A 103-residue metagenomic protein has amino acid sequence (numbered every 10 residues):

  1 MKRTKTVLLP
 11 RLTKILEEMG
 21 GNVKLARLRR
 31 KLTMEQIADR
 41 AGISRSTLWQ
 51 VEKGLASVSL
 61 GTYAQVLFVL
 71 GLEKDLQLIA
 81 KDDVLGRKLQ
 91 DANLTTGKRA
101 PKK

Functional and structural regions predicted by a protein language model:
K5-R29, I79: A short, Lys/Arg-rich alpha-helix, primarily the initiator
G21-Q36, G97-K103: Short basic helix-loop element that most often maps to the first helix and adjoining turn of HTH DNA-binding modules
V23, M34, R45, L60-Y63: Helix-turn-helix DNA-binding elements, focusing on the entry/boundary residues of the two helices that contact DNA
K31-W49: Short alpha-helical DNA-recognition segment
L55-F68: Short, basic-rich loop-to-helix N-cap that marks the start of a DNA-contacting helix
Q77-K103: Short, charged recognition helix plus adjacent turn of helix-turn-helix-like nucleic-acid-binding domains
